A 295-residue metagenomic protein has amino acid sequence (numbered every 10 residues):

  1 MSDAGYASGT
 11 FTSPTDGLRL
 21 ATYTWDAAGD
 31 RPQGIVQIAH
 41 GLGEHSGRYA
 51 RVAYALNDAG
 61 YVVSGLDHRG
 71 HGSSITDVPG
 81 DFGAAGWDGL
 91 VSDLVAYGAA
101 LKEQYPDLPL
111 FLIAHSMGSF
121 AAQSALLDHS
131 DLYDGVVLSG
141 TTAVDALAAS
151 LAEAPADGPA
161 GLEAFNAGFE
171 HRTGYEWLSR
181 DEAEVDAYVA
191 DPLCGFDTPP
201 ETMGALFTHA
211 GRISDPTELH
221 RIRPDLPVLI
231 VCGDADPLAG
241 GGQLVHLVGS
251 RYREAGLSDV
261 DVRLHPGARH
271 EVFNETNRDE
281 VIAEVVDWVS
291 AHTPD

Functional and structural regions predicted by a protein language model:
M1-G29: N-terminal cap/lid segment of alpha/beta-hydrolase-fold proteins
V36, H40-E44, S116-M117, D234-A235: Active-site glycine-rich loops that stabilize anionic/oxyanionic intermediates across multiple enzyme folds
S46-R48, A53-V78: Conserved alpha/beta-hydrolase
G83-E103: Alpha/beta-hydrolase active-site loop
Y105-S116: Alpha/beta-hydrolase fold nucleophile elbow
I113, S119-T198: Alpha/beta-hydrolase-fold enzymes
I230-C232: Short beta-strand/loop motif that positions the catalytic acidic residue of the alpha/beta-hydrolase fold
A255, D259-D295: Catalytic active-site module of serine/aspartate enzymes centered on a nucleophile-bearing elbow/loop
